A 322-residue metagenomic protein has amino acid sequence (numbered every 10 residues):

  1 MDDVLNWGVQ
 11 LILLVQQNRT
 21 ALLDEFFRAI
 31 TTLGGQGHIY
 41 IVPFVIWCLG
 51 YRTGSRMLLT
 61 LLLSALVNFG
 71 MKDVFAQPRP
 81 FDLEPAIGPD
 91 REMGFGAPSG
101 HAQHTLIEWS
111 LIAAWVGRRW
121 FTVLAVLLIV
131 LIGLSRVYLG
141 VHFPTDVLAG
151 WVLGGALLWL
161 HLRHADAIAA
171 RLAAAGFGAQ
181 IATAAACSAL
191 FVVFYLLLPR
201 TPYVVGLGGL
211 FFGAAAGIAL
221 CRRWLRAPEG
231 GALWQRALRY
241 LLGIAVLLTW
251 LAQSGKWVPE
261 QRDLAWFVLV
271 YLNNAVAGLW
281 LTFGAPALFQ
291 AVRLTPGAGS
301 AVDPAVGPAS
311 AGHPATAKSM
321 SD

Functional and structural regions predicted by a protein language model:
M1-H38, N68-G94, L225-L242, S254-G307 (+2 more regions): N-terminal transmembrane-helix/juxtamembrane module of multi-pass inner/ER membrane proteins
D3, R52-T53, G140, P144: Helix-coil boundary and interhelical linker segments in multi-pass alpha-helical membrane proteins
V15, W47-C48, F75, Y138: Hydrophobic residues in alpha-helical segments
R19, T60, P202: Charged, low-complexity surface patches
L23, H38, T60-S64, A102-T105: Generic structural signal for well-ordered secondary structure
F27, P43, W47, A65 (+1 more regions): Membrane-embedded catalytic cores of phosphoryl/pyrophosphoryl-handling enzymes
V45-S64: Interfacial segments of alpha-helical transmembrane regions
